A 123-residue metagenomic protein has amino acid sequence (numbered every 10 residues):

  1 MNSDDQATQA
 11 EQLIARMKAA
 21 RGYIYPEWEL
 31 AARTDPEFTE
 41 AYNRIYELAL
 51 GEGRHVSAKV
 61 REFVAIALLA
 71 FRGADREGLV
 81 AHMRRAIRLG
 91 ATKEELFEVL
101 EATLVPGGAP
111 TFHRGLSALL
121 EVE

Functional and structural regions predicted by a protein language model:
M1-V60, F112-E123: Acidic, glycine/proline-rich low-complexity segments that act as flexible tails and inter-domain linkers
E37-N43, G73-L79, G107: Short acidic alpha-helix initiation/capping motifs at coil-to-helix transition points, especially at protein N-termini
R44, A67-L69, A102-V105: Residues within well-ordered alpha-helical secondary structure of globular protein domains
R44-I45, A81-H82, E98-V99: A general alpha-helix detector
K59-F63, G78, E95-V99: Residue-level detector of well-ordered alpha-helical segments, enriched for hydrophobic/aromatic packing positions
R61-D75: Amphipathic, charged-and-aliphatic alpha-helical interface segments that function as noncatalytic docking
R72-E94: Mid-chain, well-packed structural core segment of small domains
A91-E123: C-terminal binding/interaction regions
